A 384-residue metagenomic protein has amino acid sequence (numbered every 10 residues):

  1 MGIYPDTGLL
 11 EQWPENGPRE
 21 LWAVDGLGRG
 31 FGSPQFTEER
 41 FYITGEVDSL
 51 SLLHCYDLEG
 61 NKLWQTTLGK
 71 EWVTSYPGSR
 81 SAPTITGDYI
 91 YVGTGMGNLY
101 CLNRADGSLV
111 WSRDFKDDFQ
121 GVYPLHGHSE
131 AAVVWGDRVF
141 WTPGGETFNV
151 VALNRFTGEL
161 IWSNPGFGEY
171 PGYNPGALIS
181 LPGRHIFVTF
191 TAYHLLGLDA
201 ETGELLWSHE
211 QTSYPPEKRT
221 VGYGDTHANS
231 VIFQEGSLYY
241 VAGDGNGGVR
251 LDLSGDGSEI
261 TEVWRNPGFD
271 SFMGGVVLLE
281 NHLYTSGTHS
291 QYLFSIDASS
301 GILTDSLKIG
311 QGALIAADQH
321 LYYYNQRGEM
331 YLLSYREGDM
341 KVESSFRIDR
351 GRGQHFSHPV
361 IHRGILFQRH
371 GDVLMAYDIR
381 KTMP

Functional and structural regions predicted by a protein language model:
M1-E20: Blade/loop signatures of beta-propeller domains
L21-Q35, Q65-T84, S112-V134, E146-T147 (+6 more regions): Extracytoplasmic beta-rich repeat domains
E46-D48, G95, G144-G145, A192 (+5 more regions): Short loop/turn segments immediately following the C-termini of beta-strands
D57-N61, N103-G107, N154-T157, D199-G203 (+4 more regions): Short loop/turn segments that connect beta-strands within beta-propeller blades
N246-G247, G268-Y335: Loop/turn-rich, solvent-exposed surfaces of beta-rich toroidal or solenoidal domains
R352-P384: Blade-level signature of beta-propeller repeat domains, shared across WD40, Kelch, NHL, RCC1 and BNR/Asp-box propellers
